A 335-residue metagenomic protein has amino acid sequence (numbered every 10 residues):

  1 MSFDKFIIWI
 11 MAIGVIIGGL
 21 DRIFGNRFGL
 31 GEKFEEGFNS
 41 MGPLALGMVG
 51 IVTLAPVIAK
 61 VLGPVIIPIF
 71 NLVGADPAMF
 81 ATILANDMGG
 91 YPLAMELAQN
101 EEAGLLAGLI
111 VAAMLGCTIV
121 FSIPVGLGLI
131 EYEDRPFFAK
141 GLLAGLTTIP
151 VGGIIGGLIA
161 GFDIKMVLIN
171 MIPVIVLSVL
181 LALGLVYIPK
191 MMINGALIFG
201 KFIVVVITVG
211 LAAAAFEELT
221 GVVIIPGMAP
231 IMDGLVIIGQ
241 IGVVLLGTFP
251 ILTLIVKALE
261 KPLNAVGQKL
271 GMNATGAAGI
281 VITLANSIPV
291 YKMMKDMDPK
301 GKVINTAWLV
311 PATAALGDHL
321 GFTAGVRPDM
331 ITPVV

Functional and structural regions predicted by a protein language model:
M1-G50, A107-L115, V120-I251, I255 (+1 more regions): Signature of multi-pass transmembrane helix bundles
L30-K33, F38, G42, V61-L62 (+5 more regions): Alpha-helical multipass membrane-protein architecture
E32-S40, I67-L72, D233, K261-M272: Short amphipathic alpha-helical coupling elements at transmembrane boundaries
L46-T53, A81-I83: Interfacial helix-start motif at the membrane-water boundary
V52, P56, F249, T253-V266: Transmembrane alpha-helix/helix-exit interface in multi-pass inner-membrane proteins
T53-V61, A94-E101, L158-G161, L219-I224: Transmembrane alpha-helix boundary signature
I58-D76: Interfacial/capping segments of alpha-helical transmembrane domains
V73-V151, N273-P328: Alpha-helical membrane segments and immediately flanking helix-loop junctions that form or couple to the substrate/ion
